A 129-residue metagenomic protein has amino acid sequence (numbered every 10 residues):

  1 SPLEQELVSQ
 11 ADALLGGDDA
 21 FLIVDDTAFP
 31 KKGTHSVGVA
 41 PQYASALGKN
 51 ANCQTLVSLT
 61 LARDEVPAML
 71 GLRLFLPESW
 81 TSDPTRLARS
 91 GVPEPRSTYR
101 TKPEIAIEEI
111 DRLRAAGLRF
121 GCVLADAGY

Functional and structural regions predicted by a protein language model:
S1-L124, G128: Conserved, well-structured functional cores that handle cations and Mg-NTP chemistry
